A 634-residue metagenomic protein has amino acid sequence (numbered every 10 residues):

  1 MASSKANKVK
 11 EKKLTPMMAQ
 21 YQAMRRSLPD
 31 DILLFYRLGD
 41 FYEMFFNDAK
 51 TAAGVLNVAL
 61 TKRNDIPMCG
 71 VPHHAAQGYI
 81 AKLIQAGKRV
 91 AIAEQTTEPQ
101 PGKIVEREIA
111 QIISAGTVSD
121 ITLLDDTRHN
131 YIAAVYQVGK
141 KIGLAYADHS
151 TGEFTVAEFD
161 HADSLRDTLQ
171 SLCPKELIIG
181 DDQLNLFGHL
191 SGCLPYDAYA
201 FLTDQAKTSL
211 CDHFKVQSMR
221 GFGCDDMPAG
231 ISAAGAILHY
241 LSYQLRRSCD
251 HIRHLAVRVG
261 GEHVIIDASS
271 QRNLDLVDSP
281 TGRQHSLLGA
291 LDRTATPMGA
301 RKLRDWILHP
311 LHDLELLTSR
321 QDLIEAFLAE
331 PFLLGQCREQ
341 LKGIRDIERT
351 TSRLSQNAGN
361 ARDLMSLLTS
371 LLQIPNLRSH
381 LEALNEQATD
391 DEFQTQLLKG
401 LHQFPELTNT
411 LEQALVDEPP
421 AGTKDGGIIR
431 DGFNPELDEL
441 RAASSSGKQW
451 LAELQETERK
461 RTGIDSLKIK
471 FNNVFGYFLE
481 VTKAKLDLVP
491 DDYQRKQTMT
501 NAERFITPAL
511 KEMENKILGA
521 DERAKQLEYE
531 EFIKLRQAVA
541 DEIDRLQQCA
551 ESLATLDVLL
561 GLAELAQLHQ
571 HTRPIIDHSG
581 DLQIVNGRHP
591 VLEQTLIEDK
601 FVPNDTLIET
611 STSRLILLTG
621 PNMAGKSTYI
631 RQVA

Functional and structural regions predicted by a protein language model:
A2-A329, G335, K342-S355, G359-E456 (+1 more regions): Charged catalytic and DNA/RNA-contacting regions of genome-maintenance and nucleic-acid-processing enzymes
D30, F46-A49, M227, A295 (+5 more regions): ATPase nucleotide-binding head domains, primarily ABC-like/P-loop NTPase cores
R166-L190, L518-Q526, S611-I630: A short, charged
Q356, N360, S370-Q373, E392 (+4 more regions): Charged, surface-exposed helical/loop "interaction arms" that form contiguous linear patches used for dimerization
K468-F471: Transmembrane alpha-helical segments and their cytosolic interface motifs in multi-pass membrane proteins
M499, E503-Q537: Extended, charged coiled-coil "arm/hinge" scaffolds of SMC/Rad50-like chromosome-maintenance ATPases and other large
